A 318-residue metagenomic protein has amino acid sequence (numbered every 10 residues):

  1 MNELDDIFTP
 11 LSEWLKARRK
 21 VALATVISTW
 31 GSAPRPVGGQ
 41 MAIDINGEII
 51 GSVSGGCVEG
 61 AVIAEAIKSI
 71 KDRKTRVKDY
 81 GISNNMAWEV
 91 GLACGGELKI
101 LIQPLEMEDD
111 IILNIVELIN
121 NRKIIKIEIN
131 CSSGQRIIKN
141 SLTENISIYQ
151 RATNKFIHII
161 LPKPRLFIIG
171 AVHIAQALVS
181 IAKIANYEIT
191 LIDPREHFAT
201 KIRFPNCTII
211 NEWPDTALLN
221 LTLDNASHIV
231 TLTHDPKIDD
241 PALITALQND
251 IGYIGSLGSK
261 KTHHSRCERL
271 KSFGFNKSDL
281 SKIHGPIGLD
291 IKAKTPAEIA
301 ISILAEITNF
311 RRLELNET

Functional and structural regions predicted by a protein language model:
M1-C207, I238, T262, E268-R269 (+1 more regions): Segments forming oxygen-rich coordination pockets for charged ligands
A24, V230, I303: Conserved RecA-like P-loop NTPase ATPase core
I192, H228-I229, T233-H234, I244-R269: ADP-ribose/adenylate-binding Rossmann-like module
C207-W213: Conserved SAM-binding strand-loop segment of SAM-dependent methyltransferases
D215-N225: Short amphipathic alpha-helix with an adjacent loop that forms part of the alpha/beta core around
N220, D239-A242, S256: Extended hydrophobic-aromatic, low-complexity segments
I251, L257-T318: Adenosine-phosphate binding glycine-rich loop
